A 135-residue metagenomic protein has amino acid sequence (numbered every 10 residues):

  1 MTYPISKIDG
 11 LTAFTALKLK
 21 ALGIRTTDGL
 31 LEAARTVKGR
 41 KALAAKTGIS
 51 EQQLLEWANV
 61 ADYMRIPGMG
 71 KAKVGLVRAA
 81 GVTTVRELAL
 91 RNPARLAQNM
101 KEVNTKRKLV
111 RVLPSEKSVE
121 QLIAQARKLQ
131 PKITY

Functional and structural regions predicted by a protein language model:
M1-Y135: C-terminal extensions
